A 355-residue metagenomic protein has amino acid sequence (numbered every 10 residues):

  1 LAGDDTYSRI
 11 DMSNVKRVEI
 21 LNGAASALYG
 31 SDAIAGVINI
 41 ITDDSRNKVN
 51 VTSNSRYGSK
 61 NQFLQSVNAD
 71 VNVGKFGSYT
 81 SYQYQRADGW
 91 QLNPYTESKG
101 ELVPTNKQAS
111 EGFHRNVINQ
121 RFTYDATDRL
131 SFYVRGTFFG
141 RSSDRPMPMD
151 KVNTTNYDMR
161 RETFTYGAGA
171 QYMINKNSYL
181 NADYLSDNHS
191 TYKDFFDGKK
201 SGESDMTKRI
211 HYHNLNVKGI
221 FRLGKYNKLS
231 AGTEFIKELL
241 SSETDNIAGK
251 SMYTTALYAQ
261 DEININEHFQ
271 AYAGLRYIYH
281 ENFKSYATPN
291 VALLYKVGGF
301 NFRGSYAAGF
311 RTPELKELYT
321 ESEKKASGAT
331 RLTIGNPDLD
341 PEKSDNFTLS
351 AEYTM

Functional and structural regions predicted by a protein language model:
L1-N22, Q120: Short acidic/polar hinge/loop motifs at secondary-structure boundaries that mediate gating or recognition
Y7-R9, Y57-S59, D70, S98-P104 (+7 more regions): Replace "Gram-negative outer membrane beta-barrel proteins" with "bacterial and organellar outer membrane beta-barrel
V18-E19, I38-I40, T80: Non-catalytic regulatory/gating segments with a bias toward low-complexity or hydrophobic composition
I20-L21, V49-T52, K99-N106, P148-T154 (+6 more regions): Extracytoplasmic loops and strand-loop junctions of Gram-negative outer membrane beta-barrel proteins
A27, R46-K48, R56, V71-D158: Periplasmic-side early beta-strands and strand-to-turn transitions of outer-membrane beta-barrels
S55-S59, V73-K75, Y84-D88, F138-S142 (+8 more regions): Transmembrane beta-strands of outer-membrane beta-barrel pores
Y79, T123-R141, M159-K296: Face-selective signature of the C-terminal outer-membrane beta-barrel domain
K151-M173, K208, F300-N301, S305-M355: Outer-membrane beta-barrel signature, preferentially recognizing the C-terminal barrel domain of Gram-negative
